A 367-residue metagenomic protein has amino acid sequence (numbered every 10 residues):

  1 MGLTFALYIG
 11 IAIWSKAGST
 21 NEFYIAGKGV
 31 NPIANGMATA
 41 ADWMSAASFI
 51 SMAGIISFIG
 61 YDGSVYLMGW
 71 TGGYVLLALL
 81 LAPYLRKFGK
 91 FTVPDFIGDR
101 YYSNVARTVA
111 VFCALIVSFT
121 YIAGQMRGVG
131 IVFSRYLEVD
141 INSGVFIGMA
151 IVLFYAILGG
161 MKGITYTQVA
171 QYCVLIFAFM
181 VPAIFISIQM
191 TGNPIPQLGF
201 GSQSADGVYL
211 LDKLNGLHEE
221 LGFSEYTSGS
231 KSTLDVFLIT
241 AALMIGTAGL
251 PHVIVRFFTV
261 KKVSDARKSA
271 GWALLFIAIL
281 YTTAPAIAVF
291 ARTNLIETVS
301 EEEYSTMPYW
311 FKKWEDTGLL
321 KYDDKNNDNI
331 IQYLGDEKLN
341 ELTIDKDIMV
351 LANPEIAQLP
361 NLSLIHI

Functional and structural regions predicted by a protein language model:
M1-F49, R107, A156-G159, A178 (+1 more regions): Membrane-interface "cap" regions at the ends of multi-pass membrane proteins
M1-Y8, Y74, L80, A178-P182 (+1 more regions): ...captures the hydrophobic TM-helix bundle architecture rather than a specific catalytic motif, and can also fire on
Y8-I9, A40-A41, S64-G159, L221-G222 (+3 more regions): Helix-loop-helix module between adjacent transmembrane segments
I11-V30, Y84-D95, N104-V105, V253-G271: Membrane-helix boundary/linker segments in multi-pass transporters
K28-V30, A34, S51-V65, G98 (+1 more regions): Loop-to-helix junctions at membrane interfaces in multi-pass transport proteins
T39-S48, I56, W70-L77, L115-A123 (+2 more regions): Membrane-embedded alpha-helical segments of transport systems, primarily multispan ion/solute transporters
G69, F112, I147-A150, V169-C173 (+2 more regions): Hydrophobic residues within alpha-helical transmembrane segments of multi-pass solute transporters/permease subunits
